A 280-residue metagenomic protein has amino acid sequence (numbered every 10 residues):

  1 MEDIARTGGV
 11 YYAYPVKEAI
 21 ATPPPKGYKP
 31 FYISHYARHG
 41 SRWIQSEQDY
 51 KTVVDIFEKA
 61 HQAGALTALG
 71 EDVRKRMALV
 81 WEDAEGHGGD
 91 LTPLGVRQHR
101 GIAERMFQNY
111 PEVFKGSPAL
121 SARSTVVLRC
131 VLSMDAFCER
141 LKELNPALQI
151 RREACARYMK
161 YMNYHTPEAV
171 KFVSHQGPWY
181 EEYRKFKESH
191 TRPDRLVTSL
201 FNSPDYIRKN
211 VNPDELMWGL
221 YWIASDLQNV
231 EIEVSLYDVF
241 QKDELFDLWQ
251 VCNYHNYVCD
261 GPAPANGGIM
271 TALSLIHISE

Functional and structural regions predicted by a protein language model:
M1-A119, T125-L275, S279: Signature for phosphate-centric chemistry
